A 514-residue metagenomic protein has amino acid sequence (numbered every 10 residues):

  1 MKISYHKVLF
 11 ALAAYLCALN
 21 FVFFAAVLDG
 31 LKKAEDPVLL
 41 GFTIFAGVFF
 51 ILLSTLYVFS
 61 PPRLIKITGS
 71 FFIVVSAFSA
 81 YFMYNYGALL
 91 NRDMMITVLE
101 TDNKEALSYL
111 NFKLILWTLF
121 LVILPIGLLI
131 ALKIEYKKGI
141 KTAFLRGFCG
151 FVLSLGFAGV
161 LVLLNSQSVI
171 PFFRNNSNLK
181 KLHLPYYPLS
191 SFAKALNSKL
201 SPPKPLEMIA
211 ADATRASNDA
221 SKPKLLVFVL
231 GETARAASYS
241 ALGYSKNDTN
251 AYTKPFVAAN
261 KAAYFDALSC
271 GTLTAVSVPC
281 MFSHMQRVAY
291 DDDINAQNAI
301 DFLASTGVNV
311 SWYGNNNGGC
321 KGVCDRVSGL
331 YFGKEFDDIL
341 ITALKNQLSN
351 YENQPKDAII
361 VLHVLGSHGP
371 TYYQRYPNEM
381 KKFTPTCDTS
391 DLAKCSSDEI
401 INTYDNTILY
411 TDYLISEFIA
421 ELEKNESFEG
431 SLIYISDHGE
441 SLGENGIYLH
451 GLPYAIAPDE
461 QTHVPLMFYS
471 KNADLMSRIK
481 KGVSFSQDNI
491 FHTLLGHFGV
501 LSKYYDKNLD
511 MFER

Functional and structural regions predicted by a protein language model:
M1-K181: Transmembrane and membrane-interface helices of multi-pass, inner-membrane envelope-modifying transferases
I51, A299, L340, L344 (+2 more regions): Alpha-helical packing segments of well-folded alpha/beta enzyme cores
V58-I67, Y86, F302-W312, S349-N353 (+4 more regions): Catalytic cores of PAPS-dependent sulfotransferases and nucleotide-sugar/CMP/GDP-dependent glycosyltransferases
L161-F228, T233-D388, H463, Q487 (+1 more regions): Active-site-proximal alpha/beta segments of enzymes that process anionic O-linked groups
H183, L348-S349, C387-L432, F468: A long, amphipathic alpha-helix that forms part of the scaffold/cap immediately adjacent to metal-dependent active
Y239, I419, E444: Active-site-flanking alpha-helical
G243-D248, E423, F428-N472, Y505-K507: Histidine-centered active-site microenvironments of extracellular/periplasmic hydrolases and transferases
Y290-N295, D398-L409, A455-T462, D474-L494 (+1 more regions): A short beta-strand-to-alpha-helix junction
